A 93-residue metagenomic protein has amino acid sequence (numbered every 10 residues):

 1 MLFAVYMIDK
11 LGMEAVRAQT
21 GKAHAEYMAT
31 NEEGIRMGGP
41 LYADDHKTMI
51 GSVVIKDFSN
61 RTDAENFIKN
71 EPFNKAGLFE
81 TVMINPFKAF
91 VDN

Functional and structural regions predicted by a protein language model:
M1-N93: Conserved, structured core segments of small domains
